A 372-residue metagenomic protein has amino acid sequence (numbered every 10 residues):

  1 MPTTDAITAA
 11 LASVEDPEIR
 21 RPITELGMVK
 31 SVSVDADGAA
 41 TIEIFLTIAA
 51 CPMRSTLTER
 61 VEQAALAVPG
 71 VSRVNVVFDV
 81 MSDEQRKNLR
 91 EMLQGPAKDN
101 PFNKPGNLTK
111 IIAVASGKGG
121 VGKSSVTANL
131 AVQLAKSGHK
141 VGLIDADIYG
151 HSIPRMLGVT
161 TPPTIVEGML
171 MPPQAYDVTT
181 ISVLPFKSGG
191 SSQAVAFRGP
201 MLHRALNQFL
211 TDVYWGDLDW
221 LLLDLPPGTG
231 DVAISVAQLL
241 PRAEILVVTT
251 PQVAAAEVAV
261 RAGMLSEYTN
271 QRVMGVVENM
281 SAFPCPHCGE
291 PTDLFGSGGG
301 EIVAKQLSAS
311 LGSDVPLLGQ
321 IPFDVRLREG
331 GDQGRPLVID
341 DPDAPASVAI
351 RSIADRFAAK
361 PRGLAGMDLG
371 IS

Functional and structural regions predicted by a protein language model:
M1-S116, S125, L130-V132, V183-F186 (+2 more regions): Domain-level signature for proteins that mediate thiol-based redox and metal-cofactor handling
L11, V29, C51, A65 (+12 more regions): Residue-level signature of catalytic and energy-coupling elements of molecular machines, predominantly ATP/GTP-dependent
L26, S55, V68, V77-D99 (+1 more regions): C-terminal lobe/tail of nucleotide-utilizing enzymes
L66, A135, A237: Gly/Ala-rich phosphate-binding loop of Rossmann-like dinucleotide-binding domains, activating on the conserved
K110-D147, G263: Walker A/P-loop phosphate-binding motif and the immediately C-terminal alpha-helix
G120-N129, G150-P154, L225-A233, A254-V258: Short glycine/serine/threonine-rich phosphate/pyrophosphate-binding segments that cradle anionic phosphate groups
L134-G199, H203-R204, L210: Phosphate-binding loop that captures ATP/GTP phosphates
A233-V253: Inter-motif core of Ras-like GTPase G domains
